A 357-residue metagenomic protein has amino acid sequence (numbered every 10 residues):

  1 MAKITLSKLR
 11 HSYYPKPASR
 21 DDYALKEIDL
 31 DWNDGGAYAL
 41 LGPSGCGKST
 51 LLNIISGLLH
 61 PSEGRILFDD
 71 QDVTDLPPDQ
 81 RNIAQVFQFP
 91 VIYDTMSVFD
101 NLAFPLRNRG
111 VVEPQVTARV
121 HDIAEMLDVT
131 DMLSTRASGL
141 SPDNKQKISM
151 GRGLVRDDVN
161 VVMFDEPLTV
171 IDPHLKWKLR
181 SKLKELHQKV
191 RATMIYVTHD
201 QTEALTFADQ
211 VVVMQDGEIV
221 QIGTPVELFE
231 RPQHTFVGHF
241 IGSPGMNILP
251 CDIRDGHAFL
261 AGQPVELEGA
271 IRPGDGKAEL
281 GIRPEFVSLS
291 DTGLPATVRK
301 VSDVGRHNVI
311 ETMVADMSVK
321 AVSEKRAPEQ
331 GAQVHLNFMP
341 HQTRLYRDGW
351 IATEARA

Functional and structural regions predicted by a protein language model:
M1-L6, S12-E27, D75-Q80: A short, flexible loop at the N-terminus of ABC-type nucleotide-binding domains that lies
D31-N33, F338: Conserved hydrophobic segment flanking the Walker A/P-loop of ABC-type ATPase nucleotide-binding domains
Y38-A39, Q85: Short beta-strand immediately N-terminal to the Walker A/P-loop
L41-P43: The feature captures the beta-strand-to-loop junction immediately N-terminal to the Walker
S56: Helix-to-loop junction immediately C-terminal to a conserved catalytic motif
G64-D72: Conserved ABC transporter NBD signature motif
N82, Q88, I92-F236: ABC ATPase nucleotide-binding domains
P244-M246, H257-A357: Non-catalytic connector elements of ABC transporters
